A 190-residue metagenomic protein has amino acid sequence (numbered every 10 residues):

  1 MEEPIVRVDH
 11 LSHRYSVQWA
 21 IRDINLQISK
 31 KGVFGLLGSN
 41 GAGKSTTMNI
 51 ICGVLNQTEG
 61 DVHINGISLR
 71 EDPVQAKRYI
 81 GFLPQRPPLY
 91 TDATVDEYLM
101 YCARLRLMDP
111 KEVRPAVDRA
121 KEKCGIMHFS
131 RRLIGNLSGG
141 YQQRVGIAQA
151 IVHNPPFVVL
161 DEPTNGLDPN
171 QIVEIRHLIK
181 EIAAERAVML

Functional and structural regions predicted by a protein language model:
E3-V6, H13-L190: ABC transporter nucleotide-binding domains
